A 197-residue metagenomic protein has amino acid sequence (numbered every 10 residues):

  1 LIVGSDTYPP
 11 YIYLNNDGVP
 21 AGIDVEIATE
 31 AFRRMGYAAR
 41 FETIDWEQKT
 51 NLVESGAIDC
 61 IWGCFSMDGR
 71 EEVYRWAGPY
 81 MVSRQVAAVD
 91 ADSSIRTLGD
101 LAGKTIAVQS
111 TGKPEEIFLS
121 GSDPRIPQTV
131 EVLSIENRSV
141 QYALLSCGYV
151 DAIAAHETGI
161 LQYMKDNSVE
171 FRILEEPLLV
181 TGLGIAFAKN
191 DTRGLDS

Functional and structural regions predicted by a protein language model:
L1-D6, A88, T105-Q109, I153 (+1 more regions): Short, well-ordered beta-strand segments
L1-F65, E72, V132-I135: Extracytoplasmic small-molecule ligand-binding "clamshell" domains of the periplasmic binding protein/Venus flytrap
D6-T7, M81-V89, E157, L161 (+1 more regions): Periplasmic-binding protein-like
P9-N15, R70, R96-T97, E116 (+1 more regions): Short, solvent-exposed loop/turn elements at domain surfaces
Y13-D17, A28-A38, A77, K113-I135 (+1 more regions): Ligand-binding cleft/hinge of the Venus flytrap
G18-E26, T43-I44, V108-G112, I135-S139 (+3 more regions): Soluble non-cytosolic domains of exported or imported proteins
V25-M35, D92-K113, T158-L161, V180-S197: Extended ligand-binding regions for polar small-molecule ligands
Q48-E54, W62-V73, I117-G121, A143-L179: A ligand-binding cleft/hinge motif common to bilobed small-molecule-binding domains
